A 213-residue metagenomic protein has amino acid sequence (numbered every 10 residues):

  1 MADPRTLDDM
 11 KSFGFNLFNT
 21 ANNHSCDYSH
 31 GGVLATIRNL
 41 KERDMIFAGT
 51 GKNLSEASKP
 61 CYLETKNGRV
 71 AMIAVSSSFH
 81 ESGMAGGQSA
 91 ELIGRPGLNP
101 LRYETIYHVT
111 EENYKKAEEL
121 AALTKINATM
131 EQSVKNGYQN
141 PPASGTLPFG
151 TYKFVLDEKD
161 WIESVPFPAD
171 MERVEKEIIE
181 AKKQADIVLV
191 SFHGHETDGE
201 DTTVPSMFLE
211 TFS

Functional and structural regions predicted by a protein language model:
M1-S213: Acidic, metal/ion-coordinating pockets
